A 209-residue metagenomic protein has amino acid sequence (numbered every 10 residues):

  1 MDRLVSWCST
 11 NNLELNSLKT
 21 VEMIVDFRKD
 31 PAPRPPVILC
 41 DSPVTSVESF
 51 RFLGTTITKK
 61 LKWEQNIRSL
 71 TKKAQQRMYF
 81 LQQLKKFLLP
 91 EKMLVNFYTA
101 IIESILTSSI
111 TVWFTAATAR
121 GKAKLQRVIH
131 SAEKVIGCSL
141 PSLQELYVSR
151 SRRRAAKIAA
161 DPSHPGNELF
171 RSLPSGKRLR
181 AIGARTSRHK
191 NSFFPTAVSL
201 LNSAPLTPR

Functional and structural regions predicted by a protein language model:
M1, L15, I67, T71-A74 (+2 more regions): Hydrophobic packing residues in well-ordered alpha-helices of helical domains and bundles
M1-L4, C8, E22, G54 (+6 more regions): Mobile genetic element proteins and their domesticated derivatives, centered on retroelements and DNA transposons
S6, T10-E48: Short, conserved micro-motifs composed of acidic
S9-S17, L84-L89, T111-T115: Surface-exposed helix-capping loop/turn segments at secondary-structure junctions
S17-K19, M93-N96, V112, L143-Y147 (+1 more regions): Short coil/turn segments at secondary-structure boundaries
D41-T111: Basic, alpha-helical interaction scaffolds
L106-A117, P205: Short amphipathic alpha-helical interface patches used for protein-protein assembly/oligomerization
R120-R209: Short linear motifs embedded in intrinsically disordered, charge-biased segments
